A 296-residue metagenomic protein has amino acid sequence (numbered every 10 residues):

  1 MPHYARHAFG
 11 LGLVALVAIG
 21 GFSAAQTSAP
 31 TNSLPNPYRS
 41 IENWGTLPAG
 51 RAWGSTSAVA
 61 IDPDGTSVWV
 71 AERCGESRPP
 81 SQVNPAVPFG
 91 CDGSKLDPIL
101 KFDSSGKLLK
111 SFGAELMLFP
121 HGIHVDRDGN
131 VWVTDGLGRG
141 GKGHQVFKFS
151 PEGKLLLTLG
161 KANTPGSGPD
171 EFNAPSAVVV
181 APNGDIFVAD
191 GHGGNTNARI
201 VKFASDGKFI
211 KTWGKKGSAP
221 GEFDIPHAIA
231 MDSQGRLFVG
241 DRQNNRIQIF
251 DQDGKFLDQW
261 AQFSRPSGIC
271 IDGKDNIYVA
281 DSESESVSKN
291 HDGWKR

Functional and structural regions predicted by a protein language model:
M1-R6: N-terminal secretory signal peptides that target proteins for export/translocation
A8-G21: Bacterial N-terminal signal peptides
G21-R296: Eukaryotic scaffold repeat domains enriched in small/polar residues
